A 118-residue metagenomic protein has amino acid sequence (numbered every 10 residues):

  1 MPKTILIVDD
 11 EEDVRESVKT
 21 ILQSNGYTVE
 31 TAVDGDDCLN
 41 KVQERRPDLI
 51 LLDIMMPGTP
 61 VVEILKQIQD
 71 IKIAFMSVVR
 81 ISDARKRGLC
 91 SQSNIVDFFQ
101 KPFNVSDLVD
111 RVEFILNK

Functional and structural regions predicted by a protein language model:
P2-E12, V18: Conserved acidic segment of CheY-like receiver
E16-S24: Charged docking surfaces used in two-component/phosphorelay signaling
T31-N40, V61: Helix N-cap/capping motif at the beta->alpha junctions
D53: Active-site residues of response regulator receiver
M56: Receiver (REC) domain active-site loop signature in two-component systems and cognate sites in sensor histidine kinases
V62-E63, Q67, R80-F99, S106 (+1 more regions): Alpha4 helix (beta4-alpha4-beta5 surface) of REC/receiver domains from two-component response regulators
M76-V78: Hydrophobic/aromatic residues positioned on beta-strands within the core alpha/beta folds
L108-K118: Receiver (REC) domain switch/output surface
